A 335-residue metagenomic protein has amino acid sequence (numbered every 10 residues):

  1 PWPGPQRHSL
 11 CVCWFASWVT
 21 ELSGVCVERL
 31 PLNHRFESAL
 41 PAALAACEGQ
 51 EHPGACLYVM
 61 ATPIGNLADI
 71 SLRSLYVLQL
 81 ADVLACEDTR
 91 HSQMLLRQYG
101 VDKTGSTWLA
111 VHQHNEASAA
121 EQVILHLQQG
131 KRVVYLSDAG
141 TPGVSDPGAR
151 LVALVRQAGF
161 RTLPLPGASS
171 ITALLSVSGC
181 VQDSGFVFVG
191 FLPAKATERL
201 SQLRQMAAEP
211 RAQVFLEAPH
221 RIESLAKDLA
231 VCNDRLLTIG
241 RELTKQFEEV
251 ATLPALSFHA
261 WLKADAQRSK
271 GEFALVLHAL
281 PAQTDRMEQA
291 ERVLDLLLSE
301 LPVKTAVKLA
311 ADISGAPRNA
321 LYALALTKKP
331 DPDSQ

Functional and structural regions predicted by a protein language model:
Q6-H8: Low-complexity, intrinsically disordered or signal/transmembrane-proximal segments
C11-C13, C26: Cysteine-centered motifs
E28-G49, G54, K131-R132, A212 (+1 more regions): A contiguous loop/helix-start segment that scaffolds small-molecule binding in enzyme catalytic cores
E28-H112: Glycine-rich, flexible N-terminal cofactor/catalytic loop recognition
L78-L84, F160-L163, R211-Q213: Short active-site oxyanion
V123-T162, S169: Glycine/small-residue-rich loop that forms an oxyanion/phosphate-binding "nest" at active or ligand-binding sites
R150-E209: Class I SAM-dependent methyltransferase SAM-binding "motif I" and its flanking Rossmann-like core
